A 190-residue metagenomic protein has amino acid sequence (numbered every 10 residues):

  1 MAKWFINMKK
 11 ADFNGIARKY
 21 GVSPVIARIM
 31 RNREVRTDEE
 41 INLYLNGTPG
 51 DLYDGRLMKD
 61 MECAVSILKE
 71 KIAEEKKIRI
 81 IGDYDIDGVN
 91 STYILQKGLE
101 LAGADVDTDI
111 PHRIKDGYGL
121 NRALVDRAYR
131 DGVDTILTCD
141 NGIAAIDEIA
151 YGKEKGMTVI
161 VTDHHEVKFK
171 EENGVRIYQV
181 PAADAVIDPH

Functional and structural regions predicted by a protein language model:
M1-H190: Replace "Mg2+/Mn2+-dependent" with "divalent metal-dependent
